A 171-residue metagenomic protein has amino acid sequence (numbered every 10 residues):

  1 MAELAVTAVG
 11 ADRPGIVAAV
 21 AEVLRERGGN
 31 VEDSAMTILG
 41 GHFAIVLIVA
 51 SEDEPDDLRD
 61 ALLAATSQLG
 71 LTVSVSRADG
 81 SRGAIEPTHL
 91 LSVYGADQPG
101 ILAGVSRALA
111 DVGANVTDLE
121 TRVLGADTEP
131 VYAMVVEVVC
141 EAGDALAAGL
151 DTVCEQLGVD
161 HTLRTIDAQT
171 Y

Functional and structural regions predicted by a protein language model:
M1-Y171: A conserved regulatory-domain signal marking ACT and ACT-like small-molecule sensing domains and adjacent regulatory
